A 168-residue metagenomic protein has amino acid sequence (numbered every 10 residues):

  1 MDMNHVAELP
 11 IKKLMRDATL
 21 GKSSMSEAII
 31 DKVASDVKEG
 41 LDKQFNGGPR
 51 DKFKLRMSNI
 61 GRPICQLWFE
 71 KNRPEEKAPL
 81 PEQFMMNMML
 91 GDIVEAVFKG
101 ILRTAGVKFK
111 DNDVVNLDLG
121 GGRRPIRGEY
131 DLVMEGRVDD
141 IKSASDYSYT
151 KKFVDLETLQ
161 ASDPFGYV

Functional and structural regions predicted by a protein language model:
M1-M89: Charged, glycine-rich intrinsically disordered N-terminal tails and low-complexity linkers that flank
I60-R62, V94, Y130, D139: Single, functionally critical "micro-switch" positions that shape active/binding sites and transmembrane helices
E70, L102, Y147-Y149: Active-site-proximal flexible loops/turns
F84-N112: Acidic-basic catalytic patches of nuclease active cores, encompassing PD-(D/E)XK and other metal-cofactor nuclease
V107, N112-V168: Mg2+/Mn2+-dependent nuclease catalytic core
